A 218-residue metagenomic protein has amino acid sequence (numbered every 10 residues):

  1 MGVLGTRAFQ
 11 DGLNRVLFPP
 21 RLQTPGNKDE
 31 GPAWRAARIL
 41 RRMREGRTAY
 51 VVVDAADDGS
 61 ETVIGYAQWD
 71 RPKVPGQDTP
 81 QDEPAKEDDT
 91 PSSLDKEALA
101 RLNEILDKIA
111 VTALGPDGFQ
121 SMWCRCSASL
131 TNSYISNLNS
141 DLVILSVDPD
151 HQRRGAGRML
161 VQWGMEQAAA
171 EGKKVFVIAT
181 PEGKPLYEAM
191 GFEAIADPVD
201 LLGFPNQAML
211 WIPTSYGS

Functional and structural regions predicted by a protein language model:
M1-N14: A short beta-loop-alpha structural element at the N-terminal edge of CoA-dependent acyl/N-acetyltransferase catalytic
L13, F18-A49, A55-D58, Q68: Active-site rim helix/loop that mediates acceptor-substrate recognition in acyltransferases
G46, S60-Q152, D200-L202, G217: Conserved acyl-donor/pantetheine-binding loop and adjacent beta-alpha core of acyl/acetyltransferases and related
V52, L142-L145, G164, V175 (+2 more regions): Structural signal for hydrophobic/aromatic residues that build the beta-strand cores of folded beta-sheet domains
Q120-C124, L138-S140, Q167-A179: Conserved GNAT acetyl-CoA-binding A-motif
H151, G155-L160: Conserved acetyl-CoA pyrophosphate-binding loop and the N-cap/start of the following alpha-helix in GNAT-like
R158, A170-G172, P181-G203: Conserved active-site alpha-helix within GNAT-family acetyltransferase domains
P205-S218: C-terminal helix/juxtamembrane-tail motif
